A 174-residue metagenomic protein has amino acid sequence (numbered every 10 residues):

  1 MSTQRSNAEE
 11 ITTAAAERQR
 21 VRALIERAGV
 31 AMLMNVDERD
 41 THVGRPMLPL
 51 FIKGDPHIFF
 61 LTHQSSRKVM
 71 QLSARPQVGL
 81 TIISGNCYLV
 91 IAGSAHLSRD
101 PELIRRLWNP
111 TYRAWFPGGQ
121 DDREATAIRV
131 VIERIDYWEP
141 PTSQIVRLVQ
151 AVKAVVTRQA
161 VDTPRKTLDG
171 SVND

Functional and structural regions predicted by a protein language model:
S2-I11, D121-D174: C-terminal edge-of-domain segments
E10-V30: Short, basic/aromatic recognition patches
R18, F60-T62, A151-V152: Conserved short hydrophobic patches within well-ordered secondary structure
R27-L33, N109-Y112: Short Pro/Gly-enriched beta-strand edge/turn motifs at strand-loop
G29-Q64, M70-L72, Q77-S84, L89-A92: Short beta-strand segments
L50-F51, S94-S98, T142-Q144: A short, sequence-level motif marking secondary-structure junctions
R67-R134: Short, structured beta-strand-loop surface elements
